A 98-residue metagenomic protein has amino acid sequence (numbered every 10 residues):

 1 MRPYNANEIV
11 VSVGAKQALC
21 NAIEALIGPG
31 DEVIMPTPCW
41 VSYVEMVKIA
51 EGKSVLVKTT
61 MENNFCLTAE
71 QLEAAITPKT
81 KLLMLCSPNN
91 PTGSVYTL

Functional and structural regions predicted by a protein language model:
M1-E32: Phosphate-binding glycine-rich loop
A15-K16, W40, F65: Conserved donor sugar-nucleotide recognition element shared by glycan-biosynthetic enzymes
L19, Y43-V44, T92-G93: Glycine/Thr-rich phosphate-binding loops of Rossmann-like dinucleotide-binding domains
A25, E45-V47: Hydrophobic/aromatic ligand-binding patch that stacks against planar heteroaromatic rings of cofactors or nucleotides
T37, L56-T60: Short beta->alpha connector loops at strand-helix junctions that form conserved, small/polar/Pro-enriched
I49-S54: A short helix-loop-beta submotif of the ANL/AMP-binding
T59-L98: Active-site phosphate-binding strand-loop segment of PLP-dependent enzymes
